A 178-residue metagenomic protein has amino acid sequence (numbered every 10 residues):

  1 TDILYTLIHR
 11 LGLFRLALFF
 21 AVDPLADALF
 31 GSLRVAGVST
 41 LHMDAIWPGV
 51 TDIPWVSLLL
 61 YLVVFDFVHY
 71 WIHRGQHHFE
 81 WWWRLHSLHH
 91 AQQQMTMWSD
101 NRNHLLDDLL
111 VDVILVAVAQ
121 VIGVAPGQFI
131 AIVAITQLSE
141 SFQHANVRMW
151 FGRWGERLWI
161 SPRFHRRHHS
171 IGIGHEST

Functional and structural regions predicted by a protein language model:
Y5-T178: Membrane-embedded catalytic scaffold of the fatty acid hydroxylase/desaturase
